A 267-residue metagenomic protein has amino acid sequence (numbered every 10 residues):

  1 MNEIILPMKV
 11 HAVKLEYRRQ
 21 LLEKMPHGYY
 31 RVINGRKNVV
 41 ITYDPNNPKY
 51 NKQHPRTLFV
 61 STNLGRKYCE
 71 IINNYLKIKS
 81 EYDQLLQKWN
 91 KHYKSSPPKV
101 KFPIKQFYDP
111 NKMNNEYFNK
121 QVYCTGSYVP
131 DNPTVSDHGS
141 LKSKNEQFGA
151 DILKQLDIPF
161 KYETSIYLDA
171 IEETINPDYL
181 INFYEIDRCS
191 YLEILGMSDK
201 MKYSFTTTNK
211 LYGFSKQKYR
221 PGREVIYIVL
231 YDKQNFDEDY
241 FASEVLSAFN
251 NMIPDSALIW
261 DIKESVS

Functional and structural regions predicted by a protein language model:
M1-E116, S267: Nuclease-adjacent, charged terminal/linker segments that flank catalytic cores
Y93-P159: Solvent-exposed, charged helical/coil patches that constitute nucleic-acid or partner-interaction surfaces
Y117-G126, P130-N132, I171-I175, Y179-N182 (+1 more regions): Accessory recognition modules or surfaces
S127, S215-S267: Basic, glycine-rich
K154, L211-S215: Class I S-adenosyl-L-methionine
K154-Q155, P159-I186: Active-site metal-binding core of divalent-cation-utilizing nuclease and nuclease-like domains
I166-T174, K200-K202, Y231-E238: Acidic-and-aromatic substrate-binding clefts and catalytic sites of carbohydrate-active enzymes
N176-L211: Short beta-strand-loop-alpha-helix junction that forms the active-site gateway of nucleic-acid-processing nucleases
